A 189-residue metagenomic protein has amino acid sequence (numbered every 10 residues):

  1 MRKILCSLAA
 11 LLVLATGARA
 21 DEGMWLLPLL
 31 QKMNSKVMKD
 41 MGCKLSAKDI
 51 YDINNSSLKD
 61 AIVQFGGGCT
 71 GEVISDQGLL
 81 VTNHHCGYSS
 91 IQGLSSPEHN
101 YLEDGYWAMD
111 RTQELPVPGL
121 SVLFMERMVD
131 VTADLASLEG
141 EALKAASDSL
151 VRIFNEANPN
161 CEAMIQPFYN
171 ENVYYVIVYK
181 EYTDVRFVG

Functional and structural regions predicted by a protein language model:
R2-I4, A15-G189: Terminal presequence/propeptide segments associated with secretion/organelle targeting and zymogen/polyprotein
A9-A10: Hydrophobic alpha-helical targeting segments used for export or membrane insertion
